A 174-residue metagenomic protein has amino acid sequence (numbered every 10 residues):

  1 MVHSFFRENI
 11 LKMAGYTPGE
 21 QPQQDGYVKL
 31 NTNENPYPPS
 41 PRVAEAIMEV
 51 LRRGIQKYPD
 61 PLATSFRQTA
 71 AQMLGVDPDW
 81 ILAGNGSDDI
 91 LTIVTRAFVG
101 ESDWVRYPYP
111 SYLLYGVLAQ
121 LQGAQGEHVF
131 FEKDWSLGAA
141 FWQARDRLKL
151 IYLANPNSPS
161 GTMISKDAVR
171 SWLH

Functional and structural regions predicted by a protein language model:
M1-K57, D146-R147, L153-N155: N-terminal "arm"/small-domain region of PLP-dependent enzymes with the aminotransferase-like
N33-P36, S87-D88, Y112, N155-S160: Short glycine-rich anion-binding loops that position phosphate/pyrophosphate groups of nucleotides and phosphorylated
E45-E49, Q72, R96, G100 (+2 more regions): Short, well-ordered alpha-helices that flank and scaffold nucleotide-derived cofactor binding pockets
T64-W104, Q122: Phosphate-binding glycine-rich loop
A97-L118, V129-E132: Conserved PLP-anchoring active-site segment centered on the Schiff-base-forming lysine
E132-H174: Active-site phosphate-binding strand-loop segment of PLP-dependent enzymes
